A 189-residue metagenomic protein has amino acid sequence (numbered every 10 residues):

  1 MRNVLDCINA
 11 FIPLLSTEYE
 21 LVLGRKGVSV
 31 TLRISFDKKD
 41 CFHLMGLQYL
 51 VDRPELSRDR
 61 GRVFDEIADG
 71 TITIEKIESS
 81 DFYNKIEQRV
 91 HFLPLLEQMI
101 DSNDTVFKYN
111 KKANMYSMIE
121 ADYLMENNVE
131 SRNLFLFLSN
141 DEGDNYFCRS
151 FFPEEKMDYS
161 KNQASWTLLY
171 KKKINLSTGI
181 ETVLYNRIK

Functional and structural regions predicted by a protein language model:
M1-D122, K173, L184-K189: An acidic, glycine-rich, mixed-charge low-complexity segment common to nucleic-acid enzymes
F92-Y185: Conserved binding-pocket/active-site segment within a compact domain
